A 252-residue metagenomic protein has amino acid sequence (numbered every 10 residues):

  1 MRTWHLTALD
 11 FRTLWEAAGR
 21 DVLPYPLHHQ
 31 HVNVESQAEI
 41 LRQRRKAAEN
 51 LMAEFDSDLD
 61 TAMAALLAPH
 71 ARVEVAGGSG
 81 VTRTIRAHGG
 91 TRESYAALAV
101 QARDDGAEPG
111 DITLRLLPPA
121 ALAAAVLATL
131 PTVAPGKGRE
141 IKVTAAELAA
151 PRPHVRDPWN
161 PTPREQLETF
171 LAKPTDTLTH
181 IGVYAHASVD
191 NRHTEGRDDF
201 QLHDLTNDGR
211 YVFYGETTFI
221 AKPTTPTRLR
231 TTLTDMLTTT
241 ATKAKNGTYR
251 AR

Functional and structural regions predicted by a protein language model:
M1-R252: Short, surface-exposed polybasic-aromatic patches that bind anionic ligands, especially phosphate groups
